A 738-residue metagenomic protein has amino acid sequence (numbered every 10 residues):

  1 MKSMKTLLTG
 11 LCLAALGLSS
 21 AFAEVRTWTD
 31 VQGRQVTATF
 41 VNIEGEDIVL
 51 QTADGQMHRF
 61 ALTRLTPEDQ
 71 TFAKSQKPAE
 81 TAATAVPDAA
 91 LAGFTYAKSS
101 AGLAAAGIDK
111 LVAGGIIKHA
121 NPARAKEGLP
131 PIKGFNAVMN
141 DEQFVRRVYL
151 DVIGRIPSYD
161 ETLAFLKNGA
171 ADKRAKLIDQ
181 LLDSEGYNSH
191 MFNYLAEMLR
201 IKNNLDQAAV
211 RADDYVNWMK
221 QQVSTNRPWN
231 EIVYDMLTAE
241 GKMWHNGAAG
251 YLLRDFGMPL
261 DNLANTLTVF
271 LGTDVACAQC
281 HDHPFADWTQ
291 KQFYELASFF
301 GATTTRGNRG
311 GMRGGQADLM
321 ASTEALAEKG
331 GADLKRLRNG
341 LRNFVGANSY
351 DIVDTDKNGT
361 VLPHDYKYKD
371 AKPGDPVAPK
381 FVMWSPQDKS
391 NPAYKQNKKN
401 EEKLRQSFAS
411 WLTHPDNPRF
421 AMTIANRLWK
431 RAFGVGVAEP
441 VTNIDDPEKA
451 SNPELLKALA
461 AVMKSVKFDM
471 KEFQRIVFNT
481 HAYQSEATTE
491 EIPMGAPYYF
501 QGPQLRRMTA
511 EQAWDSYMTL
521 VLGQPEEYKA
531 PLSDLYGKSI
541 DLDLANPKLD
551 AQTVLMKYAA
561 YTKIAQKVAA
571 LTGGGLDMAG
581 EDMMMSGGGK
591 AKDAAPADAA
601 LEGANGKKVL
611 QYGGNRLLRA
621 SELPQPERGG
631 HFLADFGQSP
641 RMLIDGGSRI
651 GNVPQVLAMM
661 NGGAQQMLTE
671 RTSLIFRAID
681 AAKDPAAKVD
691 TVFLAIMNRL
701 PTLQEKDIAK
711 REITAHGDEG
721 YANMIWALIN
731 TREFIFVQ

Functional and structural regions predicted by a protein language model:
M1-L11: Bacterial N-terminal signal peptides that target proteins for export
T9-S19: Bacterial N-terminal signal peptides
S19-S100, A104: Compositionally biased alpha-helical segments
G33-Q35, I43-G45, V145, G272 (+2 more regions): Extracytoplasmic
G102-R146, D151, R155-G186, R200-M556 (+5 more regions): Primarily short, surface-exposed interaction patches in extracytoplasmic proteins
S189: Metal- or metallocofactor-binding catalytic centers and their adjacent structured scaffolds across diverse enzyme
M518-P626, G630-V653, L657-M660: Long, His/Glu/Asp-enriched segments that create or flank divalent metal/ion-associated functional microenvironments
